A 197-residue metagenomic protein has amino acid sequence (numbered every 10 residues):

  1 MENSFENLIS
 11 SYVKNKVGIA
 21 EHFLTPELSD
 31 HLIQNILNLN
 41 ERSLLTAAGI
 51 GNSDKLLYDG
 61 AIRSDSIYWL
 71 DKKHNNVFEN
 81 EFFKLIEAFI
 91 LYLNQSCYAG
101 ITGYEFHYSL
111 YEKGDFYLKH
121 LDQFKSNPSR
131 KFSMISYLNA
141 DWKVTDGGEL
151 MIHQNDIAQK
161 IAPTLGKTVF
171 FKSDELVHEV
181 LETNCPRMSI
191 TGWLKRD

Functional and structural regions predicted by a protein language model:
E2-Y92: Non-heme Fe(II)/2-oxoglutarate
N35, L39-R42, S96, D141 (+1 more regions): Phosphate/oxyanion-binding loops and surfaces in catalytic or ligand/nucleic-acid-binding neighborhoods
V77-F78, Y92-Q95, K119-Q123: Short secondary-structure capping micro-motifs at structural edges
Q95-I101, Q123-P128: Short, conserved, surface-exposed binding loops centered on an aromatic residue
A99-H107, D146: A short coil-to-beta-strand element that immediately follows conserved catalytic motifs
Y108-N127: Conserved short histidine dyad/triad with adjacent acidic residue
K125, R130, N139-D197: Catalytic core of Fe(II)/2-oxoglutarate
M134: Substrate-binding/active-site groove segments that recognize and process beta-1,4-linked N-acetyl-hexosamine
